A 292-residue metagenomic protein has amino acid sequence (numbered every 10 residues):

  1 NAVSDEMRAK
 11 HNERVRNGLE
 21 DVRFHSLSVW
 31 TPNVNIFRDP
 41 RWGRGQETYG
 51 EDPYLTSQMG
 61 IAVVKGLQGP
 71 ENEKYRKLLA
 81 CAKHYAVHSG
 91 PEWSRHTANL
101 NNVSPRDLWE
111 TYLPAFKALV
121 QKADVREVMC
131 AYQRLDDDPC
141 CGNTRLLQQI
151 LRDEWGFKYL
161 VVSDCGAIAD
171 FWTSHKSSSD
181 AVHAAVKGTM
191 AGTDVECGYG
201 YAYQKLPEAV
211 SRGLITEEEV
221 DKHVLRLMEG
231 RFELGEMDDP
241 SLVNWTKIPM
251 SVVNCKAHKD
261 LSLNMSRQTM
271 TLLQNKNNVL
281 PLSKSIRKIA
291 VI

Functional and structural regions predicted by a protein language model:
N1-I292: Glycoside hydrolase catalytic-domain context in secreted enzymes
